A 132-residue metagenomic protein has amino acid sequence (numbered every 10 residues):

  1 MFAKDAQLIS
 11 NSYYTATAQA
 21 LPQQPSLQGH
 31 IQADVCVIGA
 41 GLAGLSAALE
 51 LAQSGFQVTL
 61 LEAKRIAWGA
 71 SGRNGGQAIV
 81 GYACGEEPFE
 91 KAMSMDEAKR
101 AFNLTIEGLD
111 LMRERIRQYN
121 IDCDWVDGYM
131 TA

Functional and structural regions predicted by a protein language model:
M1-V35, Q53: Extreme N-terminal leader/targeting segments of oxidoreductases
H30-L60: N-terminal Rossmann-like FAD-binding beta1-loop-alpha1 element of flavoenzymes
A70-G72: Conserved catalytic-core motifs of eukaryotic protein kinase domains, centered on the activation segment
G75-V80: Short, hinge-like loop/turn segments at secondary-structure boundaries
G81-A132: Dinucleotide-binding Rossmann-like beta1-alpha1 core, especially the glycine-rich loop that anchors the ADP
